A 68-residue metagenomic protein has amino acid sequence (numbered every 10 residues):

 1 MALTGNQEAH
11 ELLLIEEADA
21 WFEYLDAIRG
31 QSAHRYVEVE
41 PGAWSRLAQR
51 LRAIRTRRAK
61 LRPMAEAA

Functional and structural regions predicted by a protein language model:
M1-A18: Short, charge/polar-rich alpha-helical segments
M1-L3, M64-A68: Short intrinsically disordered terminal tails
A9, W21, R57-R58: Generic alpha-helical hydrophobic packing signal
I15-Q31: K/E-rich alpha-helical interaction surfaces of small helical-bundle regulatory domains
A18-D19, G42, A68: Intrinsically disordered, low-complexity regions of eukaryotic proteins
D26-M64: Short, charge-rich amphipathic interface segments used for partner binding and complex assembly
